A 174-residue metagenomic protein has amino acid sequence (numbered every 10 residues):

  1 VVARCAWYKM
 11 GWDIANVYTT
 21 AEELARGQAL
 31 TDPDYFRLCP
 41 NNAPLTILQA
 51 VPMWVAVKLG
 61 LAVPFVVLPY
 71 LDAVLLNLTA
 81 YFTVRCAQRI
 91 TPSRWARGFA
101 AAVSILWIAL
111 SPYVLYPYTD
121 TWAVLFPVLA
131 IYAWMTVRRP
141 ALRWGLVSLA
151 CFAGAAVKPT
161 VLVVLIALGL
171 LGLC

Functional and structural regions predicted by a protein language model:
V1-W12: Transmembrane signal-anchor helices characteristic of membrane glycosylation enzymes that use polyprenol
N16-E22, Y35-L61, V66-P69, A73-V74: Short hydrophobic/aromatic helix or loop-helix immediately within or flanking a transmembrane segment in polytopic
V63, V67, V74, L78-L106: Transmembrane-helix signature of polytopic, membrane-embedded enzymes that assemble or transfer cell-envelope glycans
L68-L75, F99-W134, A153-I166: Multi-pass, polyprenyl lipid-linked donor-dependent membrane glycosyltransferases
I90-T91, V128-W144: Membrane-interface transmembrane helices that cradle and orient dolichyl/undecaprenyl
T136, L142, V164-C174: Perimembrane helix-loop-helix junctions
